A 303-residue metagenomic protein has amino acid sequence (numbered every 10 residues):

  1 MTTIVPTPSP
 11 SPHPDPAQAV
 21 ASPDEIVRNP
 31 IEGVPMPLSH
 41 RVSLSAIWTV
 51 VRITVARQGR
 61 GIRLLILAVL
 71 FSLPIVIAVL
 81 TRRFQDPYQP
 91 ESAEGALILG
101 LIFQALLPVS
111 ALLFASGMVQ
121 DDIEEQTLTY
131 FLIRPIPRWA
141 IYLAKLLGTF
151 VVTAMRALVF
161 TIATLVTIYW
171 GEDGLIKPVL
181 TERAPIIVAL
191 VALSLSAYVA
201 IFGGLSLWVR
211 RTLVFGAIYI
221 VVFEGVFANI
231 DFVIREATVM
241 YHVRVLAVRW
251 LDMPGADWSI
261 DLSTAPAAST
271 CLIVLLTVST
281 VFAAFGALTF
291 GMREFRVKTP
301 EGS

Functional and structural regions predicted by a protein language model:
T2-V20, D24-I26, T81-E94, W208 (+3 more regions): Terminal transmembrane helical anchor/hairpin motif
I26-L67: Aromatic- and glycine-rich beta-strand/loop motifs that create alpha-glucan
V27-L38, V69-M118, Y142-W208, T212 (+3 more regions): Secretory targeting signals
L44-W48, R52-G59, A140, E182 (+4 more regions): Membrane-interacting alpha-helical segments
V51, G117-F150, T299: Helix-loop-helix units of permease transmembrane domains in multi-pass membrane transporters, especially ABC
A56-R57, Q120, F131-I133, F202 (+1 more regions): Helix-capping/transition residues at the boundaries of transmembrane alpha-helices and the short helical linkers
L65, W139, T212-V214: Residues that define the loop-to-transmembrane-helix transition and helix capping in multi-pass membrane transporters
